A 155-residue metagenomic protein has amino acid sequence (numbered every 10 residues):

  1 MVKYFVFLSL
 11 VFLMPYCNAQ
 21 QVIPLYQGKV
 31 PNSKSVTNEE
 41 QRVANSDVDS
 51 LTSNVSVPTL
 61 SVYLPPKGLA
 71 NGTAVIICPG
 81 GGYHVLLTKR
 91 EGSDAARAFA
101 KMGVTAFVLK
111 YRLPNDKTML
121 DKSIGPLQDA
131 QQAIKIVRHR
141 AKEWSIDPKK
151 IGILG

Functional and structural regions predicted by a protein language model:
M1-Q21: Bacterial Sec-dependent N-terminal signal peptides
Q20-L69: N-terminal cap/lid segment of alpha/beta-hydrolase-fold proteins
K29, P79-H84: Active-site glycine-rich loops that stabilize anionic/oxyanionic intermediates across multiple enzyme folds
N71-G80: Short beta-strand element of the alpha/beta-hydrolase
G81, K110-P114: Short beta-to-alpha linker loops that shape the active-site pocket of alpha/beta-hydrolase fold enzymes
G82-H84, A106, I136: Serine-hydrolase catalytic-loop signature spanning alpha/beta hydrolases and amidase-signature enzymes
T88-V108: Short amphipathic alpha-helix adjacent to the substrate-entry channel of hydrolases
G125, I136-I153: Gly/Ser-rich "nucleophile elbow"/oxyanion-hole loop immediately N-terminal to the catalytic nucleophile in hydrolases
